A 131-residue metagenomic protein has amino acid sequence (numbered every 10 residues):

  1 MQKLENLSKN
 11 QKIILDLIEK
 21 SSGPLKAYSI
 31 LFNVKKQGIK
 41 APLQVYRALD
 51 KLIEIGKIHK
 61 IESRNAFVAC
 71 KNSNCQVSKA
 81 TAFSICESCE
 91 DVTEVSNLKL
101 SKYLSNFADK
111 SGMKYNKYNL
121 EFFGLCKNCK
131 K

Functional and structural regions predicted by a protein language model:
M1-D16: Short alpha-helical segments that sit at the start of domains
I13-S21, N33, I55: Short amphipathic alpha-helical elements of helix-turn-helix/winged-helix folds
P24-V34: Short acidic, hydrophobic short linear motifs in intrinsically disordered regions
K36-K40: Short, basic interhelical loop/turn and adjoining N-cap of the next helix at nucleic-acid- or acidic-partner-contacting
L43: Key DNA-contact positions within bacterial/archaeal DNA-binding proteins
Y46-D50: Short, hydrophobic-biased segments on the C-terminal half of alpha helices that form "recognition helices"
I53-I61: A short, conserved structural fragment
K60, R64, A69-K131: Non-DNA-binding regulatory cores of transcription-related proteins, predominantly C-terminal effector-binding
